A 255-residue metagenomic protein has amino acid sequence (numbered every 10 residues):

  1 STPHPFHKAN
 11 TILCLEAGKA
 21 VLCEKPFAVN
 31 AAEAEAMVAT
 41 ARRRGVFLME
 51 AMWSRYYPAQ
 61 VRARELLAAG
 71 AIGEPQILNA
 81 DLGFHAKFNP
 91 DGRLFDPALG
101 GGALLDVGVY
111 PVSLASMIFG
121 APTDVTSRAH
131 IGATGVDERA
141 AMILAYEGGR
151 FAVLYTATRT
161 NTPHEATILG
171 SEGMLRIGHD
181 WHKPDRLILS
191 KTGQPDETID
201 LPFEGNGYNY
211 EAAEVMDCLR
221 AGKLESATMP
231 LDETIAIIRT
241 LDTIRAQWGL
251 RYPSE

Functional and structural regions predicted by a protein language model:
S1-A39: Beta-loop-alpha module in the N-terminal Rossmann-like domain of NAD(P)-dependent dehydrogenases, especially those
A17-K19, R44-F47, R150: A short helix->loop->beta-strand "cap" motif at the edges of active sites that frequently abuts
C23, L48-E50, I177: Hydrophobic residues in well-ordered beta-strands that form the structural core
A36-W53, G73-I77: Rossmann-fold dehydrogenase core element
S54-T126, A133: Predominantly a Rossmann-like dinucleotide-binding segment in NAD(P)-dependent oxidoreductases
S113-R186, P202, A213-A221: Contiguous beta-strand/loop segments that form the cofactor/metal-binding neighborhood of enzyme cores
L201-A213, M229: Active-site loop of classical SDR/Rossmann-like NAD(P)-dependent oxidoreductases, centered on the catalytic Tyr-X3-Lys
D217-E255: C-terminal helix-rich "cap/oligomerization" subdomain common to oxidoreductases
